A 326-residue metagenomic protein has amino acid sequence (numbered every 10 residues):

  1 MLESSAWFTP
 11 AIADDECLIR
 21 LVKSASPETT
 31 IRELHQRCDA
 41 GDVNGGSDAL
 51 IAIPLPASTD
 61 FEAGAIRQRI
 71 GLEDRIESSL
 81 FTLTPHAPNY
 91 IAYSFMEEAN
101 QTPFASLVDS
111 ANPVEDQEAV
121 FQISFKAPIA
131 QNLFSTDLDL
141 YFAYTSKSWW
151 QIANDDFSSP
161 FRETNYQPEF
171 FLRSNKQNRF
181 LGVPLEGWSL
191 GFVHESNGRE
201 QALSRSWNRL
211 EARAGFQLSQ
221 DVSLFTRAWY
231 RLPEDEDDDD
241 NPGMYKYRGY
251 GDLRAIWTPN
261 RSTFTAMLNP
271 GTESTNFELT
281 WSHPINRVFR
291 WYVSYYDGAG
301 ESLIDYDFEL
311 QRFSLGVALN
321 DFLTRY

Functional and structural regions predicted by a protein language model:
M1-S5: Bacterial N-terminal signal peptides
A6-A13: Boundary at the C-terminal end of the N-terminal hydrophobic targeting segment
D14, V22, R32-P160, T164-P168: Outer-membrane beta-barrel initiation region
E16, E97-D116, A130-P259, L268-T272 (+2 more regions): Outer-membrane pore/translocation modules
R261-F289: Glycine/small-residue-rich hydrophobic helix-like segments
E309-Y326: Outer-membrane beta-barrel "beta-signal"
